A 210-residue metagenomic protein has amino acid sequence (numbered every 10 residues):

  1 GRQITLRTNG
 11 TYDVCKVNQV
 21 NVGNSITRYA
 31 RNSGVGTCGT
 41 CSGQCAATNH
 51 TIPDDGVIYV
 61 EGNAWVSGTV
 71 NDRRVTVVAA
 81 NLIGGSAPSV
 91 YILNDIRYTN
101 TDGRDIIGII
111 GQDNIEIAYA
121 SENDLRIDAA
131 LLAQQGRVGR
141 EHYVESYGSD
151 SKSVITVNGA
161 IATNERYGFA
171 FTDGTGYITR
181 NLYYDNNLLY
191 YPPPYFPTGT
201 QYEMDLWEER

Functional and structural regions predicted by a protein language model:
G1-R210: C-terminal globular interaction/adhesion domains in large, modular proteins
